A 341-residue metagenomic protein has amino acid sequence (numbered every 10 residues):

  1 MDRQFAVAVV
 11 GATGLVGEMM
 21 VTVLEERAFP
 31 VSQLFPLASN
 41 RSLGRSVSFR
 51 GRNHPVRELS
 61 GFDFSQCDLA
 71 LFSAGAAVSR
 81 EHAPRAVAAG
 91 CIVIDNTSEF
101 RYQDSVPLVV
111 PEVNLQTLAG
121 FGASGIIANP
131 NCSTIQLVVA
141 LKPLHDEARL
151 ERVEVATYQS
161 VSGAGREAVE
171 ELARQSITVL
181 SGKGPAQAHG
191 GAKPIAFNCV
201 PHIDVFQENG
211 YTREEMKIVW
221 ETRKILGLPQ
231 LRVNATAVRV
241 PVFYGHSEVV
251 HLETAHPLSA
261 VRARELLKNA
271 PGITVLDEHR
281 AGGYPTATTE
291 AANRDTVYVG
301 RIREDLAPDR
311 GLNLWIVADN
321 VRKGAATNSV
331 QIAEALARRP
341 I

Functional and structural regions predicted by a protein language model:
M1-I195, Q230-R232, H256, V297-Y298 (+4 more regions): N-terminal Rossmann-like NAD(P) cofactor-binding subdomain of oxidoreductases, focused on the glycine-rich
A70, V161-I341: Charged docking surfaces used in two-component/phosphorelay signaling
